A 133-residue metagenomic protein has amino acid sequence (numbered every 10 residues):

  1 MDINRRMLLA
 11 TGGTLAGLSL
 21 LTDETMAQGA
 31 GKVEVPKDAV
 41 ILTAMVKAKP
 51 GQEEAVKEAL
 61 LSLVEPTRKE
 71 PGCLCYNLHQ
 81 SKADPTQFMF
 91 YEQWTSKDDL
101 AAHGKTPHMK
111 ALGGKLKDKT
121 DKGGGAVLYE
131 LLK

Functional and structural regions predicted by a protein language model:
D2, M7-V40, N77-D84, L112-K133: Glycine-rich beta-strand-turn "strand-cap" elements at beta-sheet edges
T11, I41, L61-V64, E92: A generic structural signal for ordered secondary structure
P36-S62: N-terminal targeting signals for Sec/Tat export/insertion, comprising classic cleavable signal peptides
V40-K47, N77-G104: Short, well-ordered beta-strand segments in beta-rich or mixed alpha/beta enzyme and ligand-binding folds
Q52-C75, H108-L112: Short amphipathic alpha-helical segments
A59, H79, H103-T106, K115: Residue-level signal for well-ordered alpha-helical positions
E65-K69, K105, K117, D121: Sec-exported extracytoplasmic/periplasmic mature domains
